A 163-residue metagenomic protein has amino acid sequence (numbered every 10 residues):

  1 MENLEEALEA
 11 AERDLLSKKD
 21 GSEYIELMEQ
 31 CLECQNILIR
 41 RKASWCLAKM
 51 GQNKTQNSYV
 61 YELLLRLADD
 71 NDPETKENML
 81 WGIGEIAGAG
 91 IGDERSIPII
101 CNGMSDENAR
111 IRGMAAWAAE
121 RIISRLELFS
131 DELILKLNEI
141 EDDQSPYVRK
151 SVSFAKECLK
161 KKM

Functional and structural regions predicted by a protein language model:
M1-C34, L38-R41, K49: N-terminal alpha-helical scaffold/docking segments in eukaryotic complex subunits
E5, I37-L38, P73-E74, E107-R110 (+2 more regions): Alpha-helix N-cap/helix-start positions at coil->helix boundaries
E12, A48, G84-E85, E120-R121 (+1 more regions): Structural signature of alpha-helical solenoid repeat scaffolds
K19-C31, K54-D69, I91-G103, E127-E139 (+1 more regions): Amphipathic alpha-helical scaffolding segments comprising HEAT/armadillo-like alpha-solenoid repeats
L80-S96, C101, K150: Eukaryote-skewed repeat-based solenoidal scaffolds used as protein-protein interaction platforms, primarily
N138-M163: Eukaryotic acidic, Ser/Thr-rich intrinsically disordered low-complexity regions
